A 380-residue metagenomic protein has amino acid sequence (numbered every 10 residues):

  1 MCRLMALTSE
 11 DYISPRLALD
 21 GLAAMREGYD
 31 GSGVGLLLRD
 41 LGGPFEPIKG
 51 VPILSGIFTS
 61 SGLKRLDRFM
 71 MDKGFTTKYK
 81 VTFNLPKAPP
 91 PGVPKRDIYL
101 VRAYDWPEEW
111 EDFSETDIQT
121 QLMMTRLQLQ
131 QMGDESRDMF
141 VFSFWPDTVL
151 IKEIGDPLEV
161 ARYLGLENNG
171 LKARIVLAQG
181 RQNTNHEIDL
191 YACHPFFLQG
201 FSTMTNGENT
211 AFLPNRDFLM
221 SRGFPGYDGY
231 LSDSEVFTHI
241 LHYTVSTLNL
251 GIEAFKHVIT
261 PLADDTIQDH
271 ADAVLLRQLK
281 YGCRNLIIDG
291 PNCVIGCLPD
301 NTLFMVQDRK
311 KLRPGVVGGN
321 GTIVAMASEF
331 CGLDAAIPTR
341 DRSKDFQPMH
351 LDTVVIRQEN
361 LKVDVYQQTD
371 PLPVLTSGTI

Functional and structural regions predicted by a protein language model:
M1-I380: Conserved short alpha-helical segments that host acidic/polar catalytic motifs at enzyme active sites
